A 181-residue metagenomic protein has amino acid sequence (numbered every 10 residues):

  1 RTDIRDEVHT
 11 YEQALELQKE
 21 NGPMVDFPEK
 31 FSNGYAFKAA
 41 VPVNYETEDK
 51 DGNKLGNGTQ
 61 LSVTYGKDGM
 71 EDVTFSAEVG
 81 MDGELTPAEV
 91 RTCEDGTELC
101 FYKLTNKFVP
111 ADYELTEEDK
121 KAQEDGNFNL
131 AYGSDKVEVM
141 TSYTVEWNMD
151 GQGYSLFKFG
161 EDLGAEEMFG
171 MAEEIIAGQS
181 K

Functional and structural regions predicted by a protein language model:
R1-D150: Short, solvent-exposed recognition patches
M149-K181: Surface-exposed amphipathic alpha-helical segments
